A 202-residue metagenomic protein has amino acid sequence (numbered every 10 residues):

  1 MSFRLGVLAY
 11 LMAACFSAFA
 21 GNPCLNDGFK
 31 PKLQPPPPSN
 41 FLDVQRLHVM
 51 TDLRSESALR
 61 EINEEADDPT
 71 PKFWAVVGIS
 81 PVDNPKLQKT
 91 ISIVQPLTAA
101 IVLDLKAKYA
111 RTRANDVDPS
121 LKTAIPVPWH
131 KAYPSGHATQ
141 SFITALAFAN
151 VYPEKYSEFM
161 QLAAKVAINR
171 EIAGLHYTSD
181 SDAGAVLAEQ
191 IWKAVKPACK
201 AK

Functional and structural regions predicted by a protein language model:
M1-L8: Bacterial N-terminal signal peptides that target proteins for export
M12: Polar, low-complexity loop segments and adjacent catalytic/binding residues used for recognizing and processing sugar
C15-S17: N-terminal signal peptide c-region/cleavage motif recognized by signal peptidases
G21-A173, A194: Hydrophobic alpha-helical bundle signature of multipass membrane enzymes
V166-C199: Interfacial helix-loop-helix junctions of multi-pass membrane proteins
K202: Extracytoplasmic/periplasmic copper-protein system
